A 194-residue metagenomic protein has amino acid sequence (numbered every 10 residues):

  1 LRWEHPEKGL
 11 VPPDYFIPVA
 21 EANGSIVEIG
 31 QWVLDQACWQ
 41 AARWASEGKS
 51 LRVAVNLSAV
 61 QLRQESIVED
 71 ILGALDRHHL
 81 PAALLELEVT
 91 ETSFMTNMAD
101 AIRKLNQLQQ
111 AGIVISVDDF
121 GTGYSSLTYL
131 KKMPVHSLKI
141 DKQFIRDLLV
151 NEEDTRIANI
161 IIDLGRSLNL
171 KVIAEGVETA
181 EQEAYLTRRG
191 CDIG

Functional and structural regions predicted by a protein language model:
L1-L80, T90-S93, N106-Q107, F120-T122 (+1 more regions): Bacterial c-di-GMP phosphodiesterase EAL domain
N23-G24, N159, A174: Low-complexity, intrinsically disordered short peptide segments enriched in small/polar/basic residues
G30, A101, D154, A158: Short, conserved glycine- and acidic-residue-centered signature motifs in active-site or ligand-binding loops
V53, E69-L149, L164, L168-G194: The catalytic core of metal-dependent phosphodiesterases that act on cyclic dinucleotides
R63-S66, D100, E153-D154: Short helix/loop segment flanking the catalytic signature motif in cyclic-nucleotide metabolism enzymes
V89, I157-I160: A short alpha-helix in the C-terminal ATP-binding CA
